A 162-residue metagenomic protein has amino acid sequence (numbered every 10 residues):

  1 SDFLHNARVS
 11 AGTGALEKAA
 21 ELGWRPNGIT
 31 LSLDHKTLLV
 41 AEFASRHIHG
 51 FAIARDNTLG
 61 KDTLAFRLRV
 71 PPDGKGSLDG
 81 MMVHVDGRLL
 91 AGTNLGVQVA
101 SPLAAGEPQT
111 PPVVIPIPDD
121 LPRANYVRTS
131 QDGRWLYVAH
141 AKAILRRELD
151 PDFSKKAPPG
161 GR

Functional and structural regions predicted by a protein language model:
S1, F43, I53, N94 (+3 more regions): Short loop/turn segments immediately following the C-termini of beta-strands
S1-F3, K18-T37, L68-G92, D120-R134: Beta-rich, blade/repeat-based domains predominating in secreted/periplasmic proteins but also intracellular
D2-F3, S45, L59: A detector of repeated loop/turn-to-beta-strand junctions in beta-rich toroidal repeat architectures
L4-A7, H47-H49, G96-Q98, A143-L145: A short loop-to-beta-strand structural motif that recurs across blades of beta-propeller domains
V9-T13, S32, D86, G96-L136 (+1 more regions): Flexible "stalk/tail and boundary" regions
G14-A20, K61-P71, T110-I117: A short beta-strand motif characteristic of beta-propeller blades
F51-T58, S101-E107, R147-P158: Short loop/turn segments immediately following beta-strands, especially the blade-tip and inter-blade linker loops
Y126-R162: Blade-level signature of beta-propeller repeat domains, shared across WD40, Kelch, NHL, RCC1 and BNR/Asp-box propellers
